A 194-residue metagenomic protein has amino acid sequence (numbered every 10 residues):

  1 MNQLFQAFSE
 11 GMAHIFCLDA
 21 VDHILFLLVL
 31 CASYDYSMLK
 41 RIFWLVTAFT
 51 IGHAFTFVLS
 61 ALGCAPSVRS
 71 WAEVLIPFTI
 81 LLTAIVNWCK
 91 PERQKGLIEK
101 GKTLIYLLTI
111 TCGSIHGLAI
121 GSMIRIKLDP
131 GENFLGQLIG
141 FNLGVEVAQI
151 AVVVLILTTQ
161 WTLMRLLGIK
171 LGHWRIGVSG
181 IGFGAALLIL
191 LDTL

Functional and structural regions predicted by a protein language model:
M1-I24, R93-G101, I124, L190-L194: Histidine-/acidic- and/or cysteine-rich, low-complexity loops and terminal segments associated with membrane
Q6, T56-V74, G121-N142, A151 (+1 more regions): Interfacial helix-loop-helix junctions of multi-pass membrane proteins
A7-C64: Juxtamembrane transmembrane-helix termini in multi-pass membrane transport proteins
L25-C31, I76-C89, V147-T159: Hydrophobic cores of alpha-helical transmembrane segments in multi-pass inner/ER membrane proteins, independent
V29, R175-T193: Final/C-terminal transmembrane alpha-helix of multipass membrane proteins
C64-V68, E92-K100, T158-I176: Membrane interface segments of multi-pass transport proteins and intramembrane proteases
W88-L118, M123-P130: Alpha-helical multi-pass membrane helix bundles of inner-membrane/thylakoid proteins, especially permease cores
